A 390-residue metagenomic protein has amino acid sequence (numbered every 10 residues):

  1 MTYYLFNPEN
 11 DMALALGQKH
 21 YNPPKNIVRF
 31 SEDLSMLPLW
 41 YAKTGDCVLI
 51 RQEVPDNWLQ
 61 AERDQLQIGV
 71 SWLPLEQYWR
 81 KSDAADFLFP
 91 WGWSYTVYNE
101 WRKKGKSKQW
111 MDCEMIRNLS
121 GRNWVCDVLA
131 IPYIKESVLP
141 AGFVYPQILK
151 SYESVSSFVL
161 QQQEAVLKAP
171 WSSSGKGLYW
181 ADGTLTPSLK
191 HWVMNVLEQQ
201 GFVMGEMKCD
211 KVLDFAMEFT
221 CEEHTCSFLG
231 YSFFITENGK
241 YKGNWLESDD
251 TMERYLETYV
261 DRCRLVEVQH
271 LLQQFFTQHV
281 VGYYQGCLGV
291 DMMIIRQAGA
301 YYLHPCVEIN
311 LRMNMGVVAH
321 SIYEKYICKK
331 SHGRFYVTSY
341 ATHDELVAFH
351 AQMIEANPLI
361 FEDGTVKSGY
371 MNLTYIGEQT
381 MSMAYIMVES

Functional and structural regions predicted by a protein language model:
M1-L39, T44: N-terminal-proximal low-complexity accessory segments that begin disordered and transition into the first
I27-Y41, L49-S154: Conserved N-proximal alpha/beta basic substrate-recognition cap immediately N-terminal to, or forming the N-lobe
Y145-P146, E164-L189, A216, G239-L256: Glycine-rich phosphate-binding loop of ATP-grasp-fold ATP-dependent ligases
Q163, S188-G243, M293-C306: Phosphate-binding site of ATP-dependent enzymes
E198-F202, M207, Y241-Y302, S339-V366: A long amphipathic alpha-helix within ATP-dependent nucleotide-binding catalytic cores
V212, I235-N238, R264-L272, L303 (+2 more regions): Charge-biased, low-complexity intrinsically disordered regions
F219-Q274, N310-V337: ATP-dependent carboxylate/phosphate-activation module, predominantly the ATP-grasp catalytic core and closely related
C328-S390: Peripheral (often C-terminal) accessory segments that flank ATP-dependent C-N-forming ligase machineries
